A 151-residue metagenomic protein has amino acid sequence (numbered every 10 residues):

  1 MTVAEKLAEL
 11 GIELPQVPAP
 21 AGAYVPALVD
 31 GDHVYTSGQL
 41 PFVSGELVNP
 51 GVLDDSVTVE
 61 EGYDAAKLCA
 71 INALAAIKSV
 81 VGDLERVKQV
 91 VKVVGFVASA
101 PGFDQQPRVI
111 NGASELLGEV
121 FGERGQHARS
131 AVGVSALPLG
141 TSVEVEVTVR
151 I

Functional and structural regions predicted by a protein language model:
M1-I151: Short, polar/acidic, helix-capping and beta-turn segments at strand->helix junctions that line the mouths
